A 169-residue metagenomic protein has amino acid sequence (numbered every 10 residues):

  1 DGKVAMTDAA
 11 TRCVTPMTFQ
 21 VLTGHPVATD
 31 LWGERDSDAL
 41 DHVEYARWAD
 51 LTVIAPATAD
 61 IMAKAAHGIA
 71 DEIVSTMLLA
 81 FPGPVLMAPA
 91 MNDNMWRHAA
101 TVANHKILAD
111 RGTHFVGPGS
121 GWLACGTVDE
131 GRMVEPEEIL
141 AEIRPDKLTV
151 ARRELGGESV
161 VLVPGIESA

Functional and structural regions predicted by a protein language model:
D1-V85, D93-A169: A cross-family phosphate/adenosyl-ligand binding-site feature
